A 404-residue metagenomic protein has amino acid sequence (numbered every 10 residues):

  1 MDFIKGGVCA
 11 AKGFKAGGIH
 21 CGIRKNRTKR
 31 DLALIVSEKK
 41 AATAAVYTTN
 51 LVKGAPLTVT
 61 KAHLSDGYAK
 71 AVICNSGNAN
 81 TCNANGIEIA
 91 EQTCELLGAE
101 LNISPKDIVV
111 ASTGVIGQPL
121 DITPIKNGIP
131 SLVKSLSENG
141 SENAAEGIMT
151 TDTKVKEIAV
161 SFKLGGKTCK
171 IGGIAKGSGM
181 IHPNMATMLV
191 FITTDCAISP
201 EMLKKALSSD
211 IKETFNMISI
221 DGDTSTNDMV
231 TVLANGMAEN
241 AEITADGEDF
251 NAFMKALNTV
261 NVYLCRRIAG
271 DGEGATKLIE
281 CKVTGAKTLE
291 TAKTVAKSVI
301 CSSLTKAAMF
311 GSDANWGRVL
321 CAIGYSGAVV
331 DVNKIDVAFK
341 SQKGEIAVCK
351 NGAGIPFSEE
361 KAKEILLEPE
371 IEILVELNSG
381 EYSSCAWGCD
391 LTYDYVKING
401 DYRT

Functional and structural regions predicted by a protein language model:
M1-E88, Q92, G98-T404: A structural signal for small-residue-enriched, beta-sheet-centric alpha/beta enzyme cores and oligomeric scaffold folds
